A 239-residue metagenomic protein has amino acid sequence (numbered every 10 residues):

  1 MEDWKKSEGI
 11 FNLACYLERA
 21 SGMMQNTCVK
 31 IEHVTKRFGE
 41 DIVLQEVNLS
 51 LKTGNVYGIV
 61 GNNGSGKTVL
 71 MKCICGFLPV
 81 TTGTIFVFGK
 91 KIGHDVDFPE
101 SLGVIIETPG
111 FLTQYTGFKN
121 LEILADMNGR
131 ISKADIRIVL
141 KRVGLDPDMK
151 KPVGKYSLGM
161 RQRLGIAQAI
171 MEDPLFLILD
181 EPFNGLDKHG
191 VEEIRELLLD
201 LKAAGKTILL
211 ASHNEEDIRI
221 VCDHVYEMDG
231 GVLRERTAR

Functional and structural regions predicted by a protein language model:
V60-N62: The feature captures the beta-strand-to-loop junction immediately N-terminal to the Walker
C75: Helix-to-loop junction immediately C-terminal to a conserved catalytic motif
G83-F98: Conserved ABC transporter NBD signature motif
E122, K133-D148: Conserved ABC ATPase "signature" region
L177-E181: Catalytic Walker B motif of ABC-type/P-loop ATPase nucleotide-binding domains
S212-H213: H-loop/switch region of ABC-family ATPase nucleotide-binding domains
